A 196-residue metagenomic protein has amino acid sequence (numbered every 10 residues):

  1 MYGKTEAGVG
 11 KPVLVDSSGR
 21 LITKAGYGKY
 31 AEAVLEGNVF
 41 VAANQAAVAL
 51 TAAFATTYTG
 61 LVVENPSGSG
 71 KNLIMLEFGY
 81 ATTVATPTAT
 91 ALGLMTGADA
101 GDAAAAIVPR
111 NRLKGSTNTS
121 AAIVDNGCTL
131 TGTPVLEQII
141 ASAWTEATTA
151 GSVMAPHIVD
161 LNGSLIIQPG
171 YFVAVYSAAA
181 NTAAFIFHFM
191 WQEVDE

Functional and structural regions predicted by a protein language model:
M1-L92, T96-S116, D125-T148, A179-E196: Extended, low-complexity segments enriched in Ser/Thr/Gly and acidic residues that occur primarily in surface-exposed
Y58, G68, T148-F172, Y176-A178: Tight coil/turn sites that cap or link beta-strands
